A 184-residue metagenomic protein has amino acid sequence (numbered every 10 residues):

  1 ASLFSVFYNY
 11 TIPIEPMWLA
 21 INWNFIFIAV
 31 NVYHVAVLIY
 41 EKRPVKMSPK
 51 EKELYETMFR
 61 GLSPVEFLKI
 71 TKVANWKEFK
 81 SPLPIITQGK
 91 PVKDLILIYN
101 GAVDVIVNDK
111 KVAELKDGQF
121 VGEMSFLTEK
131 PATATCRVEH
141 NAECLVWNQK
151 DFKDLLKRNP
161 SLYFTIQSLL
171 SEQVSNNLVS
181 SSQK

Functional and structural regions predicted by a protein language model:
A1-Y8: Hydrophobic, membrane-inserted alpha-helices
N9-M47: Transmembrane alpha-helices and immediately adjacent membrane-cytoplasm interface residues in multi-pass integral
N22-H34, E51-E56, V73-F79, L145-K150: Juxtamembrane/interfacial segments around transmembrane helices
V30-Y33, T165-E172, S182: Signal-transmission coiled-coil "S-helix"-like helices that couple sensory/receiver modules to catalytic effector
V35-G61, S181: Membrane-proximal amphipathic helices and linker segments at transmembrane-helix boundaries in multi-pass membrane
E53-M124: Regulatory nucleotide-sensing modules
E66, A113-S175: Cyclic-nucleotide recognition modules
V105, L178-S181: Hydrophobic recognition helices of helix-based DNA-binding modules
